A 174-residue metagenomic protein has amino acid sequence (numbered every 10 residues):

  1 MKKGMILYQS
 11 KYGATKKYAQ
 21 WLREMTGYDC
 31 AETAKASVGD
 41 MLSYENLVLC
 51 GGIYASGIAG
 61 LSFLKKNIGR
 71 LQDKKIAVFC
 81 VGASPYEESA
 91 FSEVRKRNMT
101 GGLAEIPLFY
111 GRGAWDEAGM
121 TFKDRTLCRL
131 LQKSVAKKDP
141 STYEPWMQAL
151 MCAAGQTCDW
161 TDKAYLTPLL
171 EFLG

Functional and structural regions predicted by a protein language model:
M1-Q72, T167-G174: N-terminal beta1-alpha1-beta2 submodule of the flavodoxin-like/Rossmannoid cofactor-binding fold
D29, S56-G174: FMN-binding flavodoxin-like domain, especially the glycine-rich phosphate-binding loop
